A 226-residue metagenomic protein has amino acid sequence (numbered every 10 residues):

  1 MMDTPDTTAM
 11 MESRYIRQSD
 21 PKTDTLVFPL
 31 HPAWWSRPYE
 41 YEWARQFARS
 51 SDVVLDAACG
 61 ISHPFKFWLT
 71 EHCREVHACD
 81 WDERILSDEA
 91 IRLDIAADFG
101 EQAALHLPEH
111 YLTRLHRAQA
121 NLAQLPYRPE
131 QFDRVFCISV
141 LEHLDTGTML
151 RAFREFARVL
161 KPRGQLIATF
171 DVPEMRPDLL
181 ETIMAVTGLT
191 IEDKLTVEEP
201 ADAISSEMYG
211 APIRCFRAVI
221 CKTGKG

Functional and structural regions predicted by a protein language model:
M1-A48, I61-Q124, G147-R151, I167-G226: Class I (Rossmann-like) S-adenosyl-L-methionine-dependent methyltransferase catalytic domain, capturing the SAM-binding
S50, L160-L166: Short glycine-dipeptide loop
S51, F132-D133: Local beta-strand N-terminus motif with an aromatic residue
S51-I61: Conserved class I S-adenosyl-L-methionine
F136: A conserved beta-strand element that flanks and buttresses the S-adenosyl-L-methionine
S139-H143: Short catalytic micro-motifs in class I SAM-dependent methyltransferases
L150-P162: A short glycine-rich, Lys/Arg-flanked "PGG" loop and its adjoining helix->strand segment in the class I
